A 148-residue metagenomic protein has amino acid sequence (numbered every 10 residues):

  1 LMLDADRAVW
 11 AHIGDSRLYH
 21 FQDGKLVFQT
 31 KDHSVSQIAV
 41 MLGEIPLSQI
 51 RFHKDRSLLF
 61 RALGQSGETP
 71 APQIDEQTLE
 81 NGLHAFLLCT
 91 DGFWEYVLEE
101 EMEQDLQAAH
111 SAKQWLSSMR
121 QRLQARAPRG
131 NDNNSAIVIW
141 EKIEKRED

Functional and structural regions predicted by a protein language model:
L1-Q22, F28: Conserved catalytic micro-motifs used in adenylation/nucleotidyl-transfer and phosphoryl/amide- and methyl-transfer
R7-A8, S36, H84, R126: A generic hydrophobic-helix recognition signal that picks specific residues within alpha-helical hydrophobic
A8, R17-L18, S36, E95 (+1 more regions): Short, acidic Gly/Pro/Ser/Thr-rich loop/turn segments
I13-D15, D23, R56, T90 (+1 more regions): ATP/adenylate-binding site constellation spanning eukaryotic-like Ser/Thr protein kinases, ABC-transporter
H20-K25, I38-M41, E99: A short, polar/proline- and glycine-enriched secondary-structure boundary/capping micro-motif
K31-H84: Conserved, helical-rich catalytic subdomain that frames metal- and/or nucleotide-binding sites in enzyme alpha/beta
R61-C89, F93-D148: C-terminal catalytic subdomain
